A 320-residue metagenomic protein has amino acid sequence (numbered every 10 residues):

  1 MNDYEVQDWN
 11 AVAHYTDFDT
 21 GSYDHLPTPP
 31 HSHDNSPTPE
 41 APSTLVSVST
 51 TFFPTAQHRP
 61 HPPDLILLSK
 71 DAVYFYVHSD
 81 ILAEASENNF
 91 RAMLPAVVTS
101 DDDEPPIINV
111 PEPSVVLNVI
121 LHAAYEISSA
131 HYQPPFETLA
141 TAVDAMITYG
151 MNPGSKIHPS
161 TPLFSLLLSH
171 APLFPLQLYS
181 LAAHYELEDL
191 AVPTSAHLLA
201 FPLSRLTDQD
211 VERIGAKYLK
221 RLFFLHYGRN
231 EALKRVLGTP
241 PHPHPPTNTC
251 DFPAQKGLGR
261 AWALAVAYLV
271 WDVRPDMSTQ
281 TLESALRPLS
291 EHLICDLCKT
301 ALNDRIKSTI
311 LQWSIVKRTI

Functional and structural regions predicted by a protein language model:
M1-Y132, L258, W262-I320: BTB/POZ (also called T1 in voltage-gated K+ channels) oligomerization domain detector
D3-V6, D17, P29, T38 (+1 more regions): Acidic, serine/threonine- and proline-rich low-complexity regulatory tracts
S86, P95, Y125, S129 (+4 more regions): Short amphipathic alpha-helices and their capping/turn residues within compact interaction modules
S86-E87, P113-N118, F136-L139, K156 (+2 more regions): Generic preference for well-ordered alpha-helical elements
H122, A140-I147, S165, L176-S180: Contiguous, well-ordered alpha-helical segments that form the cores/surfaces of helical PPI scaffolds
Y125-L139, M146-P159, S169: Alpha-helix boundary/capping segments in eukaryotic regulatory proteins
